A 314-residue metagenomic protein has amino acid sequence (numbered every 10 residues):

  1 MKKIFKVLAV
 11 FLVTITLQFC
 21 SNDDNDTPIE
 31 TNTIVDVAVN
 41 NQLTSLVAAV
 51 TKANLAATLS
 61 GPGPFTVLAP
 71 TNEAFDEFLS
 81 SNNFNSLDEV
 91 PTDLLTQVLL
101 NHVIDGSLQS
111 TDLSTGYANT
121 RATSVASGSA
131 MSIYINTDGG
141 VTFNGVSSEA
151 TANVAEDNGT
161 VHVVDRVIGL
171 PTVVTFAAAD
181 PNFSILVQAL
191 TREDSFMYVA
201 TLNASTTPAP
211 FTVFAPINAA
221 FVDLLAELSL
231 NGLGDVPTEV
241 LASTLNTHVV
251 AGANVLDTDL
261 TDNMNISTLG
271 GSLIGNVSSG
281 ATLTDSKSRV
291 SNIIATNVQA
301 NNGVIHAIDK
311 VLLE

Functional and structural regions predicted by a protein language model:
I4-V7, F19-E314: Mature, structured domains of secreted/extracytosolic soluble proteins
T14-L17: Bacterial Sec-type N-terminal signal peptides, specifically the leucine/valine-rich hydrophobic h-region
